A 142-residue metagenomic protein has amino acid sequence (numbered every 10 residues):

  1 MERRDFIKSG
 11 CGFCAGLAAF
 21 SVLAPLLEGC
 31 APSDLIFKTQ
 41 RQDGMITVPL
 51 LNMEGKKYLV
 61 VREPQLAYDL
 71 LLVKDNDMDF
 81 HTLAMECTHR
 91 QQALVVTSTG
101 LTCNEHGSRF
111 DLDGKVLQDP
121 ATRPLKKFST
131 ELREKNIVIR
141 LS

Functional and structural regions predicted by a protein language model:
M1-S21, P25-E28: N-terminal secretory signal peptides and thylakoid transit peptides that target proteins across membranes
F6, V61-E63, H106: A short alpha-helix capping/helix-coil boundary motif
C30-T88, Q92-T97, P124-S142: N-terminal pre-ligand scaffold of iron-sulfur
L101-G107, L117-L125: Short cysteine/histidine-rich metal-coordination sites, predominantly Zn2+-binding motifs
